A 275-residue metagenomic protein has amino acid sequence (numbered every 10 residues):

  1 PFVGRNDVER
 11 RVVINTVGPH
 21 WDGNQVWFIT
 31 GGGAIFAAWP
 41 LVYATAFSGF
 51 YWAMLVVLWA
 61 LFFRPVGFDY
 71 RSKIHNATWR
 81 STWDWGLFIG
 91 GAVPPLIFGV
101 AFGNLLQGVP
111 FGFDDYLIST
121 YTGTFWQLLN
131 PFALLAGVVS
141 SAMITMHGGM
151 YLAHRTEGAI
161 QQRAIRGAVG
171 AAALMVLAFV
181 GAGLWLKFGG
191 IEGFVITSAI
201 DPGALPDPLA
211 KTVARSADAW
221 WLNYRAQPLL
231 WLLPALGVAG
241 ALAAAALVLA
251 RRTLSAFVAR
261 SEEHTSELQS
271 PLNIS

Functional and structural regions predicted by a protein language model:
P1-N15, H147, R155: Membrane-interface helix-loop junction between the first two transmembrane segments
D7-R11, N15, A44-S48, R80-D84 (+2 more regions): Membrane-helix interfacial "entry" motifs
I14-H20, I274: Bacterial Type III/flagellar export signals at protein N-termini
H20-V93, G112, V195-S198, Y224-R225: Membrane-interface helix-loop-helix modules in multi-pass inner-membrane proteins
Y70-V248: Long, contiguous internal "core" modules enriched in hydrophobic/ aromatic residues
V248-A256: Membrane-helix interface "capping/anchor" motifs
F257-E263: Central hydrophobic cores of alpha-helical transmembrane segments in multi-pass integral membrane proteins
H264-I274: Single conserved hydrophobic/aromatic residue that forms the stacking wall/gate of nucleotide- or nucleobase-binding
